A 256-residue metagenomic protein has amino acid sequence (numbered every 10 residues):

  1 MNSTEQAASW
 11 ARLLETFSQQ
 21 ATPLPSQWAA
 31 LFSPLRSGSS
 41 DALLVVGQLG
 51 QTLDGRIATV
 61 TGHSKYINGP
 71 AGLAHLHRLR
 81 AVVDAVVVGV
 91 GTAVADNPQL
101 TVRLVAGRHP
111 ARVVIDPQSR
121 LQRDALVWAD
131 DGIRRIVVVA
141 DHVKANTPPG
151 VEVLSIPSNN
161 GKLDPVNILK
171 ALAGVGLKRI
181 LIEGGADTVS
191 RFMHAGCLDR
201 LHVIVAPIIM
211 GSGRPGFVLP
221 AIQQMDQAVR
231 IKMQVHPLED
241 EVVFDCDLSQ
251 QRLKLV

Functional and structural regions predicted by a protein language model:
M1-V256: Enzymes that bind and transform nitrogen-containing heteroaromatic metabolites
